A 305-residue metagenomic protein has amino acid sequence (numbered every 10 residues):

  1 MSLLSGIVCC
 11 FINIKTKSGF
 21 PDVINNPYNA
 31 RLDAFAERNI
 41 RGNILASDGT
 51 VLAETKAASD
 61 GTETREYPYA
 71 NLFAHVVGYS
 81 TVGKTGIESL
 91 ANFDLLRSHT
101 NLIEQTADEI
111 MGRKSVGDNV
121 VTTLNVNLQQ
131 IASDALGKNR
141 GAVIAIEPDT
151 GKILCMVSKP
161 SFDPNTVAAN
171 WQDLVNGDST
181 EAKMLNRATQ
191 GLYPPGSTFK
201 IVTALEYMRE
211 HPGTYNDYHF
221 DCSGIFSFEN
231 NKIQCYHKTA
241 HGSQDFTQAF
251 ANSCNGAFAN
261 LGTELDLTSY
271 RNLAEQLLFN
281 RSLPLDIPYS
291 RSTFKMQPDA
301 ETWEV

Functional and structural regions predicted by a protein language model:
M1-Q172, K183, L192, Y218 (+1 more regions): Periplasmic/cell-envelope proteins involved in peptidoglycan metabolism and beta-lactam response
D48, D149, I153-S197, V202-V305: Beta-lactam-recognizing serine transpeptidase/beta-lactamase-like catalytic domain environment
